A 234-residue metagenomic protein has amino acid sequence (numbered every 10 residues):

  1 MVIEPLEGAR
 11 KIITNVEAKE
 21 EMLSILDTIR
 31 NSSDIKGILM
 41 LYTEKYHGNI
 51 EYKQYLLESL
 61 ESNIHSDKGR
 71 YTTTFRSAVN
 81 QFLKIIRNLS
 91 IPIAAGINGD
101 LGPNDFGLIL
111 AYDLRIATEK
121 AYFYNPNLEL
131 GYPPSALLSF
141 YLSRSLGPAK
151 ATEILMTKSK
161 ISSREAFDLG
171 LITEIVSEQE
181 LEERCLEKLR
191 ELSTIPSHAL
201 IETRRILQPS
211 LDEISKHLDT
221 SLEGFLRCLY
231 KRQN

Functional and structural regions predicted by a protein language model:
M1-T43: Conserved CoA-thioester-binding segment of acyl-CoA-metabolizing enzymes
M1-V2, T157-S193, A199-E213, L222 (+1 more regions): Amphipathic alpha-helical segments at domain termini/boundaries
E4, G8, L39, S215 (+1 more regions): Intrinsically disordered, low-complexity segments enriched in small/flexible residues
D34, Y42-A78: Glycine- (often His-adjacent) and acidic-residue-rich active-site loop that binds/positions the CoA thioester
M40, L108-L110, A166, C185: Hydrophobic/aromatic residues within transmembrane alpha-helices of multi-pass small-molecule transporters
A78-L130: Glycine-rich beta-to-alpha active-site loop
S139-A149: Hydrophobic, secondary-structure "cap" segments at the distal end of domains
